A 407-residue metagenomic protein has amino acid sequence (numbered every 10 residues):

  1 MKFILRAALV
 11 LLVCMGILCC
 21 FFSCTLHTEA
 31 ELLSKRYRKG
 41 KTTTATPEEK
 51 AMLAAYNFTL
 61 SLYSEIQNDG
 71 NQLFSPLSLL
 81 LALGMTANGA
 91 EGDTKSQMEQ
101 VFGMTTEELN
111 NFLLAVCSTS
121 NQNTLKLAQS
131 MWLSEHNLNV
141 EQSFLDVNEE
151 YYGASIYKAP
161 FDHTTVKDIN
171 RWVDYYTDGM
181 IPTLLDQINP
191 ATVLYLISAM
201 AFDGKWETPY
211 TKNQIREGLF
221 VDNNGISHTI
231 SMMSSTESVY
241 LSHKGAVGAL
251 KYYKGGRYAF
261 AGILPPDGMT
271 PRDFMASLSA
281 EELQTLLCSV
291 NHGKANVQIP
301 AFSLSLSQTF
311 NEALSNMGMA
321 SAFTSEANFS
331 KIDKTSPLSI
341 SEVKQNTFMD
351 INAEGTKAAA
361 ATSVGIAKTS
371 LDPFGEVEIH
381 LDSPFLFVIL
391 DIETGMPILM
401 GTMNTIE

Functional and structural regions predicted by a protein language model:
M1-F3: N-terminal secretory signal peptides that target proteins for export/translocation
L5-F161: Detector for small/aliphatic-rich hydrophobic stretches
T25-L26, Q187, T270, F274 (+1 more regions): Soluble, non-membrane globular domain cores that form compact, hydrophobic packing and curved binding surfaces
D69-G70, N110-P266, C288-D372: Non-catalytic, conformational "gating/processing" segments within enzyme and secreted inhibitor domains
G92-M98, M269-R272, L306-Q308, A359 (+1 more regions): Extracytoplasmic/secreted cell-surface and envelope-processing proteins
M98-F102, Y210-E217, P271-E281: Short Gly/aromatic-enriched secondary-structure transition segments
L196, V247-I263, D372-E407: Extended hydrophobic
P209-T211, I263, D273-L278, S363-V364 (+2 more regions): Composition- and surface-driven signal marking solvent-exposed, interaction-prone regions in large proteins
